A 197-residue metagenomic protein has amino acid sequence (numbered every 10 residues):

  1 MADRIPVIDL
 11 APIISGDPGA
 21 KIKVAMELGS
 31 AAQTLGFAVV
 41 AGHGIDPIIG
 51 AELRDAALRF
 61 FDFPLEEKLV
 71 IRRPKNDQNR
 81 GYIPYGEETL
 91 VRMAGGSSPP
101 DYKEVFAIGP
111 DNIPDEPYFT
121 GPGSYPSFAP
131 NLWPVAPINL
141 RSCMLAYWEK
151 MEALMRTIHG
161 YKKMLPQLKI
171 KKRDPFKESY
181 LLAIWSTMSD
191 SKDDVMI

Functional and structural regions predicted by a protein language model:
M1-I197: Peripheral, non-catalytic segments flanking oxidoreductase cores
